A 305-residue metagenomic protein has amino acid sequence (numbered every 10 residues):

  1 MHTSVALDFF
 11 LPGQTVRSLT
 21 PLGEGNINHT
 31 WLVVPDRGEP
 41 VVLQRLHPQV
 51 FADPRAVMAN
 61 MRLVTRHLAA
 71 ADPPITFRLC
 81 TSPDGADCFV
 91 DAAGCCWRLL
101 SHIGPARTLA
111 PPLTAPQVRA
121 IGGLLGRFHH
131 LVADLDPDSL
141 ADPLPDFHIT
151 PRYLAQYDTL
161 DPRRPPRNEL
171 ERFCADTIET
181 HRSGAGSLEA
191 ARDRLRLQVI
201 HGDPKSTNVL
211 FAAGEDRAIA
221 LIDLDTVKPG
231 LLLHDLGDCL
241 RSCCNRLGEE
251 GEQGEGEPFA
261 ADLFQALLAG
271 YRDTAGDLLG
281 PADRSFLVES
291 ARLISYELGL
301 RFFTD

Functional and structural regions predicted by a protein language model:
M1-S18: Juxta-kinase regulatory segment immediately upstream of eukaryotic protein kinase catalytic domains
Q14-P35: ATP-binding glycine-rich phosphate-binding loop
T20-E24, Q44-R45, F51-R55, I103-R119 (+3 more regions): ATP-dependent phospho-/nucleotidyl transfer catalytic cores
V34-P40, E215-R217: Active-site beta-strand-loop-beta-strand hairpin of nuclease catalytic cores that positions key catalytic residues
E39-S139: ATP-binding pocket architecture of kinase catalytic cores
P116, L279-A291: All-alpha amphipathic helical-bundle segments outside canonical DNA-binding/catalytic cores that form hydrophobic
I222-V227: Activation of the activation-loop gatekeeper triad in protein kinase-fold domains
P229, L233-G276, L293-D305: Active-site activation/catalytic loop segments of kinase-like enzymes and analogous catalytic loops in related
